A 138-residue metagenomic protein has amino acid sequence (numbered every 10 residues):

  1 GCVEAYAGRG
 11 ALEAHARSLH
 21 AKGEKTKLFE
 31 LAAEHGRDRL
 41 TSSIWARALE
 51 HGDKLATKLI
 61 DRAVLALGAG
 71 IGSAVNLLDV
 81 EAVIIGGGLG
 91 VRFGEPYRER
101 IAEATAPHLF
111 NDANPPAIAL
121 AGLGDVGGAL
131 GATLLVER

Functional and structural regions predicted by a protein language model:
G1-R138: ATP-binding/phosphotransfer module of carbohydrate and carboxylate kinases, centering on a glycine-rich
